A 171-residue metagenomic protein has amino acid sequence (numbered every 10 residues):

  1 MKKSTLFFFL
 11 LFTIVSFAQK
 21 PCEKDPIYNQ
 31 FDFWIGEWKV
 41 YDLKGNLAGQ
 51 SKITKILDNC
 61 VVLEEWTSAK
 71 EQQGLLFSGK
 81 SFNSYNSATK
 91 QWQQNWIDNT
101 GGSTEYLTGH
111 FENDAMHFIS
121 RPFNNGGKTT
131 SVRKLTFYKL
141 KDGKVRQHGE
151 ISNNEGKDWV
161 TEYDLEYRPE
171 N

Functional and structural regions predicted by a protein language model:
M1-C22: Bacterial Sec-dependent N-terminal signal peptides
Q19-N171: Hydrophobic small-molecule pocket/channel-lining residues, especially in calycin-type beta-barrels
